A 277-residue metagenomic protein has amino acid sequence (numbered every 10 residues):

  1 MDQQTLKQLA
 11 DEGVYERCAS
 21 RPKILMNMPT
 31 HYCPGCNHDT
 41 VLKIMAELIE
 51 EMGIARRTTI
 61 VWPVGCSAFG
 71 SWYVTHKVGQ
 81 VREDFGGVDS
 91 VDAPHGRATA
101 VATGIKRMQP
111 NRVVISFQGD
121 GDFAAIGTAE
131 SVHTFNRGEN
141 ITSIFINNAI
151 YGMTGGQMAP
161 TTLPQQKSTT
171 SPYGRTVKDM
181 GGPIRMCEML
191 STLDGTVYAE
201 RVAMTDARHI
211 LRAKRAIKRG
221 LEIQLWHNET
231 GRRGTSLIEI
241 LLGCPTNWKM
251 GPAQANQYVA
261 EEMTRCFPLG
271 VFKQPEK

Functional and structural regions predicted by a protein language model:
M1-C18, P22, N27-M28, L225-G234 (+1 more regions): Flexible, low-complexity linker and terminal segments
D2-T142, T161-L163: Cofactor-binding active-site loop characterized by glycine-rich and histidine/acidic residues
S20, N111, A159-W226: Conserved thiamine diphosphate
L48-A55, M108, T134, L193-V197 (+2 more regions): Change "in soluble alpha/beta enzymes" to "in soluble alpha/beta proteins
T58-I60, R112-S116, N140-F145, E188 (+2 more regions): Structural motif
V64-C66, N148-I150, D206, I240-N247: Glycine-rich beta-alpha junction loops
G70, G152-T154, R208-L211, P245-K249: Short acidic/glycine-rich loop or secondary-structure boundary segments that cap or lie
E139-P160: A short, conserved beta-to-alpha structural element at the edge of catalytic cores that scaffolds binding
